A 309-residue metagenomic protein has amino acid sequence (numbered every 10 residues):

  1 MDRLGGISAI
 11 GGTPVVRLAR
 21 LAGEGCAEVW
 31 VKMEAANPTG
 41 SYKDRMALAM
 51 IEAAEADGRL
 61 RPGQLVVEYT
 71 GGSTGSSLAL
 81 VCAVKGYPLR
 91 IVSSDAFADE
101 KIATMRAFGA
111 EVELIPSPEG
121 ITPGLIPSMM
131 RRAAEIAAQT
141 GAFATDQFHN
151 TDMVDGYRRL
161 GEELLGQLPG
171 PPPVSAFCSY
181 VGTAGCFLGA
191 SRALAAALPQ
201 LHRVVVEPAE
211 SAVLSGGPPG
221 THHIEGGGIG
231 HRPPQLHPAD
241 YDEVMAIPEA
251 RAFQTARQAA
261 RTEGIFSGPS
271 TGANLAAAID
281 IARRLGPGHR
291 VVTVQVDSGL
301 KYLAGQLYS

Functional and structural regions predicted by a protein language model:
M1-S309: PLP-dependent amino-acid enzyme catalytic core
